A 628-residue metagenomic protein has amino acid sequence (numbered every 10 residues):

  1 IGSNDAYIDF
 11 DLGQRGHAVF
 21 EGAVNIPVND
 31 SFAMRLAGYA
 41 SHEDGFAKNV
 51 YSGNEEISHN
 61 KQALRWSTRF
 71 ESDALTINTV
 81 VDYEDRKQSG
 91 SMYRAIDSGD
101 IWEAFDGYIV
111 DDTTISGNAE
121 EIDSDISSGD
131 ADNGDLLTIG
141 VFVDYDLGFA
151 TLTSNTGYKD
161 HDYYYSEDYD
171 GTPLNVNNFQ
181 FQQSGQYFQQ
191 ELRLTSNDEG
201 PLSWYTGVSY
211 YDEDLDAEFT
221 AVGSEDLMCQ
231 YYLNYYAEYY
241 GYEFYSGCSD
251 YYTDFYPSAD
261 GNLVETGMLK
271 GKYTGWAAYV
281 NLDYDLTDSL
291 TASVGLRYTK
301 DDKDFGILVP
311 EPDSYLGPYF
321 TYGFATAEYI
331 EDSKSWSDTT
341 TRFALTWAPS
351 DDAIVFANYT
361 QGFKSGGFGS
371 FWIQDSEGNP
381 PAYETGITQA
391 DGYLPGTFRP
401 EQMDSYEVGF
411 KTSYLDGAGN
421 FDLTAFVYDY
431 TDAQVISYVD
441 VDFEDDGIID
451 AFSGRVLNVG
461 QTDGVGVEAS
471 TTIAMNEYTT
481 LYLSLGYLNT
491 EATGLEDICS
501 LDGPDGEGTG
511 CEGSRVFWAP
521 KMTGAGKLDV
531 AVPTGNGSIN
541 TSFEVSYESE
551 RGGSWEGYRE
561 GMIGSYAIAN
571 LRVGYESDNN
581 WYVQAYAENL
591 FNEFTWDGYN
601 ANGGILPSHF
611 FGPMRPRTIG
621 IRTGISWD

Functional and structural regions predicted by a protein language model:
I1-L64, S72-L75, L137, G148-L152 (+2 more regions): Outer-membrane beta-barrel translocator/receptor signature
N29-S31, S41, E71-L75, L147-A150 (+13 more regions): Outer-membrane beta-barrel channels and translocator barrels
A47-E55, S91-D125, D168-F179, T220-M268 (+6 more regions): Solvent-exposed loop segments that connect transmembrane elements
G53, H59-W204, Y211-D216, N420-D422: Outer-membrane beta-barrel domain signature, strongest for Gram-negative TonB-dependent receptors and also present
R69-D73, L194-N197, S203, G207-Y211 (+2 more regions): Structural signature of Gram-negative outer-membrane beta-barrels, strongest in the C-terminal barrel of TonB-dependent
F142-L147, T151-E167, A348, I354-T360 (+5 more regions): Membrane-embedded beta-barrel scaffold of Gram-negative outer-membrane proteins
S203-Y205, D288, A292, D422-Y430 (+2 more regions): Gram-negative outer-membrane beta-barrel transporters
S546-S554, Y575-D628: C-terminal beta-signal and adjacent terminal beta-strands/loops of Gram-negative outer-membrane beta-barrel proteins
